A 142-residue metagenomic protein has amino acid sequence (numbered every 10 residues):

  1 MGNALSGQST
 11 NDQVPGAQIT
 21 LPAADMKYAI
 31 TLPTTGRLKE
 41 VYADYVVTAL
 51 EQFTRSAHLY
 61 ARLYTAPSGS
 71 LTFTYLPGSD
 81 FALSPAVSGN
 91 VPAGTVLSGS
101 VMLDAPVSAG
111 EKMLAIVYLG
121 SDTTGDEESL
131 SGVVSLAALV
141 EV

Functional and structural regions predicted by a protein language model:
M1-V142: Extracellular jelly-roll beta-sandwich "head" domains, especially the C-terminal globular C1q domain
